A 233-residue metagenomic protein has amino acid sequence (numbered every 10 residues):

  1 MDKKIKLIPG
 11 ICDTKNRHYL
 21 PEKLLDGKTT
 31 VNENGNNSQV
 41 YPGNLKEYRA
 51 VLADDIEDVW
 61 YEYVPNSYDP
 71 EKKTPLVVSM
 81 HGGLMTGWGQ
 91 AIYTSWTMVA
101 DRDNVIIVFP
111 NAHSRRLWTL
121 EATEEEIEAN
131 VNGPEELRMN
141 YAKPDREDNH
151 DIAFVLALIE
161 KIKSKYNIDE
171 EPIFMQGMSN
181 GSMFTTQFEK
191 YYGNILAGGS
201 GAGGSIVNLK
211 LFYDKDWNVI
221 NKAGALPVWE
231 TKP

Functional and structural regions predicted by a protein language model:
M1-L76, R102, K143, E147 (+3 more regions): A domain-start/cap signature at the N-terminus of enzymes
N16, G27-K28, N130-P134, N167 (+2 more regions): Short, flexible coil/linker elements and helix-boundary hinge sites characteristic of intrinsically disordered
V51-Y61, K72-E170: Serine-hydrolase catalytic machinery in alpha/beta-hydrolase-like enzymes
K222-V228: Short, proline-enriched alpha-helix->beta-strand connector loops that line the catalytic pocket of alpha/beta-hydrolase
E230-K232: Short beta-strand/loop motif that positions the catalytic acidic residue of the alpha/beta-hydrolase fold
